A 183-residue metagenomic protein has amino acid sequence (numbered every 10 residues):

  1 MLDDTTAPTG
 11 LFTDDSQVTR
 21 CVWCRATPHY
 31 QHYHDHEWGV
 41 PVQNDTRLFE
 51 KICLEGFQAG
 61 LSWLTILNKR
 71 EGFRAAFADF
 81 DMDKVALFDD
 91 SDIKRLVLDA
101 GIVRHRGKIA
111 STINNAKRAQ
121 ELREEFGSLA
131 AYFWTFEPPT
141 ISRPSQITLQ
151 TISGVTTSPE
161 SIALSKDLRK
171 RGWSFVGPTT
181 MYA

Functional and structural regions predicted by a protein language model:
M1-A183: HhH-family (HhH-GPD) DNA N-glycosylase catalytic core used in base-excision repair
